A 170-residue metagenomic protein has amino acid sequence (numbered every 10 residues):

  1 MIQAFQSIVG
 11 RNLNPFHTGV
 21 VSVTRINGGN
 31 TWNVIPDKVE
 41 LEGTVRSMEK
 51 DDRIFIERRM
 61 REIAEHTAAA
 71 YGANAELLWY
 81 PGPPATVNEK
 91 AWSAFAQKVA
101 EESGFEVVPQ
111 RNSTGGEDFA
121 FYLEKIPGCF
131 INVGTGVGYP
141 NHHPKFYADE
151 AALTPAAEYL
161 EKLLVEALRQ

Functional and structural regions predicted by a protein language model:
M1-N88, S113-G116, A120: Midchain, well-structured core segments that form catalytic/ion-binding scaffolds
S7-R11, E102, E166: Structural signature of cysteine-dependent C-C bond-forming condensing enzymes
F55-I63, F95-K98, P155-K162: A non-catalytic, amphipathic alpha-helix used as a structural packing/dimerization or gating element in enzyme scaffolds
T86-V99: Short, low-order "capping/linker" segments at domain edges
F105-A167: Zn-dependent metallopeptidase/amidohydrolase metal-coordination segment
